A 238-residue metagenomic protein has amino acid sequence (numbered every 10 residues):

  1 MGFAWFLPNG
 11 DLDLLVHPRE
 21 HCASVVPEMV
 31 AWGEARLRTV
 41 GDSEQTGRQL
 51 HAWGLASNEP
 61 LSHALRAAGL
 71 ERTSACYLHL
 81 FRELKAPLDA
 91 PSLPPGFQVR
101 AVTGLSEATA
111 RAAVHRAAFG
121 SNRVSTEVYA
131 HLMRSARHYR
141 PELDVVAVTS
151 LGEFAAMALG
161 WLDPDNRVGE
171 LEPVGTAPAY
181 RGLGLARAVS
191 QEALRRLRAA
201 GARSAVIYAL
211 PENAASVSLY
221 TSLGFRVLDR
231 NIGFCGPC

Functional and structural regions predicted by a protein language model:
M1-G2, T73-C76, A155-A156, D229: A structural microfeature
F6-G10, G120-T176: A conserved beta-strand-loop-helix scaffold within acyl/acetyltransferase catalytic domains
L7-P95, I232-G236: Acyl-donor-binding surface of acyltransferase catalytic domains
C22-R38, T176-P178, G182-A199, S204 (+1 more regions): Conserved acetyl-CoA-binding loop-helix of GNAT-fold acetyltransferases
L50-A52, L171, A205-A209: Conserved hydrophobic beta-strand within the GNAT/NAT acetyltransferase core sheet that lines the active-site cleft
L61, L65, Y220, F225: Conserved active-site tyrosine of GNAT-family acetyltransferases
Q98-R111: A short beta-loop-alpha structural element at the N-terminal edge of CoA-dependent acyl/N-acetyltransferase catalytic
S190, N213-S216, C235-C238: Short glycine/proline-centered loop/turn elements that form peptide/ligand docking sites
